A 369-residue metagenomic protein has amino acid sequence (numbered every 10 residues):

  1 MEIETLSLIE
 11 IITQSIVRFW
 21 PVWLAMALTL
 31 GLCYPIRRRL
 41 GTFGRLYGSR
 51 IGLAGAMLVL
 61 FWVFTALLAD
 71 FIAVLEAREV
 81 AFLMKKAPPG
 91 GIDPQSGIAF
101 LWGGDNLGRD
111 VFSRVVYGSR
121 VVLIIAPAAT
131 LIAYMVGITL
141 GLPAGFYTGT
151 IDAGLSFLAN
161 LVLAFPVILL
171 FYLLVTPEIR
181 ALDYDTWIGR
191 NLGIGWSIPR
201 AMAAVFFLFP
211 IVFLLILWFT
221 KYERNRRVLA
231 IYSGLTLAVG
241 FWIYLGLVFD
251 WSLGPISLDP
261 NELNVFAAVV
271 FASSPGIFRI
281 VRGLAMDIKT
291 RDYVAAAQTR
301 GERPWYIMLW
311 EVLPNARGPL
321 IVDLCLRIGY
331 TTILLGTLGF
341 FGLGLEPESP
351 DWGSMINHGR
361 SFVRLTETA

Functional and structural regions predicted by a protein language model:
M1-F19, T42-Y47, L75-A129, G189-G195 (+1 more regions): Periplasmic/extracellular loop-to-transmembrane helix junction in inner-membrane transport proteins
E2-T29, A268-F271, F278-G283, A295-A296: Short secondary-structure boundary segments
E10-R78, L155-L158, P210-L217, V228-I243: N-terminal signal-anchor/first transmembrane alpha helix
C33-Y34, G90-I92, L284: Short helix-capping and inter-helix turn/linker motifs at the boundaries of alpha-helical repeat units
L67, A77, A81, S96-G97 (+2 more regions): Residue-level signal for pocket-adjacent positions within structured domains
L107-A369: Alpha-helical transmembrane segments of integral membrane proteins, especially multi-pass inner/plasma-membrane
